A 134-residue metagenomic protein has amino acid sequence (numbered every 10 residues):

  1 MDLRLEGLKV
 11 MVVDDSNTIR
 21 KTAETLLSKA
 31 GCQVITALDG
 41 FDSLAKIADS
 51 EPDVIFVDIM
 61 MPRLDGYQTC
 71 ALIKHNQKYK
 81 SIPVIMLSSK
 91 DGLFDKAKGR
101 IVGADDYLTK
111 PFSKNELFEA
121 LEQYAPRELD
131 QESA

Functional and structural regions predicted by a protein language model:
K21-K29: Charged docking surfaces used in two-component/phosphorelay signaling
G31-L38, K46: Short hydrophobic/Thr-rich beta-strand motif most characteristic of the beta2 strand and flanking loop of CheY-like
S50-F56: Active-site beta3 strand of CheY-like receiver
M61: Receiver (REC) domain active-site loop signature in two-component systems and cognate sites in sensor histidine kinases
F112-E122: C-terminal output helix
